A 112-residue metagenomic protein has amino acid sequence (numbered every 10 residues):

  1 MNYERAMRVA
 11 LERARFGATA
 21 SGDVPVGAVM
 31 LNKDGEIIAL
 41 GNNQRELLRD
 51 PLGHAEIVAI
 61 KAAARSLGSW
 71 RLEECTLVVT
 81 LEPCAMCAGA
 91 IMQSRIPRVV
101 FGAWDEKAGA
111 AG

Functional and structural regions predicted by a protein language model:
M1-G22: Short, basic/aromatic recognition patches
N2, N32, N42-N43: Detector for Asparagine
R8, A39-G112: Zn2+-dependent cytidine deaminase-like catalytic core
G22-D23, M92: Short glycine/proline-enriched turns and hinge-like loops at secondary-structure junctions
V26-G35: Short beta-strand scaffold segments in enzyme catalytic cores
